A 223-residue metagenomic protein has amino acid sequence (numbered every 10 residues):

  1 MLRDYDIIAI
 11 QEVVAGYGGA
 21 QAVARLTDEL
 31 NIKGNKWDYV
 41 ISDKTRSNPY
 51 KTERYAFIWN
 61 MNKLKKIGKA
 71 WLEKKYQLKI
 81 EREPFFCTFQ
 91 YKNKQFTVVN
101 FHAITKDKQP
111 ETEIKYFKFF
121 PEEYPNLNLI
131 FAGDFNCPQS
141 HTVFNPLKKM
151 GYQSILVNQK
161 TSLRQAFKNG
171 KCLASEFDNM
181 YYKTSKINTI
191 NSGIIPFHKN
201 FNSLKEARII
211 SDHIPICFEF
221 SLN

Functional and structural regions predicted by a protein language model:
R3-I7, K33-D38, K92-T97, Y124-L129 (+1 more regions): Loop/turn elements at helix/coil->beta-strand transitions in domains of secreted/extracellular proteins
A9, G19-L26, R54, P110-F117 (+3 more regions): Stable alpha-helical elements in mature extracytoplasmic
E12-V13, A103, G133-F135: Active-site metal-binding loops of divalent metal-dependent hydrolases
V14-K94: Structured beta-strand-rich core segments of catalytic domains in phosphoester-bond hydrolases
G16, E122-L129, C137-N223: Metal-dependent phosphoester-hydrolase catalytic domains
Y55-F57, P84-T88, N100, N179-M180 (+1 more regions): Conserved hydrophobic/aromatic beta-strand scaffold that supports enzyme active sites
L72-K75, V99-K108: Surface-exposed cleft-lining segments at the edges of enzyme active sites
E111-A132: His/acidic metal-ligating clusters that form di-metal
